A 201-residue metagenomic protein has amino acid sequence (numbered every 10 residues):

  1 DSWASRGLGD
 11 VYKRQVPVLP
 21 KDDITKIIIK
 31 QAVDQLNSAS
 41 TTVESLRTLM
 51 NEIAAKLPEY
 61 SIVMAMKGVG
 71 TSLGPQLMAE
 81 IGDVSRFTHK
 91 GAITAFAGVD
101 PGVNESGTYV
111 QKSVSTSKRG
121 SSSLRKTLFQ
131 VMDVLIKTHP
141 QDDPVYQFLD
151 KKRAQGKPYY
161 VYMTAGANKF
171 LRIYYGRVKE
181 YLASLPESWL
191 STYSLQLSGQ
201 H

Functional and structural regions predicted by a protein language model:
D1-Y12: Single conserved hydrophobic/aromatic residue that forms the stacking wall/gate of nucleotide- or nucleobase-binding
V16-S72, I81, H139-D142: Helix-hairpin-helix/helix-loop-helix acidic hairpins
Q35, T42, G120, L124 (+2 more regions): Hydrophobic (often cysteine-bearing) scaffold residues that line and stabilize catalytic clefts of nucleotide/cofactor
V43-R47, D83-R86, V134-D142, L171-L185: Short helix-capping/linker segments at secondary-structure and domain boundaries
M64-A65, T71, Q76-Q155, Y159 (+1 more regions): Phosphate-backbone recognition surface of nucleic-acid-processing proteins
T108, K112, Y146-H201: Low-complexity, acidic/Ser/Thr- and charged residue-rich accessory regions of DNA metabolism proteins
